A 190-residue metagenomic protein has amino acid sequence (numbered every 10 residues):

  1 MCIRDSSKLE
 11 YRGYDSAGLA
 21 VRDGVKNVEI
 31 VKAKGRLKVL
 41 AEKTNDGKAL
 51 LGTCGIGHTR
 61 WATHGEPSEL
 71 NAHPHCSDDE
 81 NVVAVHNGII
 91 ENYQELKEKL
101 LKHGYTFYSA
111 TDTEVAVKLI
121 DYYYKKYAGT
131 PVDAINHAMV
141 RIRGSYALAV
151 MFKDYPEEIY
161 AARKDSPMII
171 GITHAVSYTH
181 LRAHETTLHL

Functional and structural regions predicted by a protein language model:
M1-I3, H180, T187-L190: Single conserved hydrophobic/aromatic residue that forms the stacking wall/gate of nucleotide- or nucleobase-binding
R4-R182: Conserved short alpha-helical segments that host acidic/polar catalytic motifs at enzyme active sites
